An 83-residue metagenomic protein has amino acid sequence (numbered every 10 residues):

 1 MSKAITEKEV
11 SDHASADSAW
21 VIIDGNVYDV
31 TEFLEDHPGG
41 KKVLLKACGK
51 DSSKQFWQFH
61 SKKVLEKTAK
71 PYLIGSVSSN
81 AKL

Functional and structural regions predicted by a protein language model:
M1-L83: Histidine-anchored, small-residue-rich loop motif
